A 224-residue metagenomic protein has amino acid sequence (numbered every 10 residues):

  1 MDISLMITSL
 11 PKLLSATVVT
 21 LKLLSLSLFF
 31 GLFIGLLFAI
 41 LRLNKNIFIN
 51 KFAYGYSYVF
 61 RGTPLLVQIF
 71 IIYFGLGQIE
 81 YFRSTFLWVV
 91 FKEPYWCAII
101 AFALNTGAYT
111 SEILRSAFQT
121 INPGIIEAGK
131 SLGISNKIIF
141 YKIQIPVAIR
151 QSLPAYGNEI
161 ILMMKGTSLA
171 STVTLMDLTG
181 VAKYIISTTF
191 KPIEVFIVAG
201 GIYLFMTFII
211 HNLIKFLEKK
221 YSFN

Functional and structural regions predicted by a protein language model:
M1-N224: Transmembrane alpha-helices and adjacent helix-loop boundaries
